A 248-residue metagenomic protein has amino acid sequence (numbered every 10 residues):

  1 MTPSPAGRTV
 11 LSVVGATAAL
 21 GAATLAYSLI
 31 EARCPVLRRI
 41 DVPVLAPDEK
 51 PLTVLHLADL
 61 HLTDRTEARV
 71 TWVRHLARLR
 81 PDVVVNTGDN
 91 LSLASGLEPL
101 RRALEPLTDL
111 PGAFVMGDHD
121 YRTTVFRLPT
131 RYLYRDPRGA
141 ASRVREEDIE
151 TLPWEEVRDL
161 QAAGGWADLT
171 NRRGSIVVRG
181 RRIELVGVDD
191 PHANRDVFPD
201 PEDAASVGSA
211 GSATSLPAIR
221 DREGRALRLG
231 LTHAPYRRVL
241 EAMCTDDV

Functional and structural regions predicted by a protein language model:
M1-P3: N-terminal organellar targeting/addr​essing segments, predominantly mitochondrial targeting sequences
A6-Y27: Hydrophobic alpha-helical topogenic segments used for membrane insertion/localization
L20-A103, T123: N-terminal active-site segment of His-dependent metallophosphoesterases
K50-P51, P81, D109-P111, R225-L227: A general structural motif
V54-H56, V85-T87, A113, L185-G187 (+1 more regions): Structural motif
A58-L62, G88-N90, D118-D120, R172-R173 (+2 more regions): Active-site metal-binding loops of divalent metal-dependent hydrolases
A68-V177: Core catalytic region of metal-dependent phosphoesterases/phosphodiesterases, especially metallo-beta-lactamase-like
A77-R80, L160-A167, R172-V248: His/acidic metal-ligating clusters that form di-metal
